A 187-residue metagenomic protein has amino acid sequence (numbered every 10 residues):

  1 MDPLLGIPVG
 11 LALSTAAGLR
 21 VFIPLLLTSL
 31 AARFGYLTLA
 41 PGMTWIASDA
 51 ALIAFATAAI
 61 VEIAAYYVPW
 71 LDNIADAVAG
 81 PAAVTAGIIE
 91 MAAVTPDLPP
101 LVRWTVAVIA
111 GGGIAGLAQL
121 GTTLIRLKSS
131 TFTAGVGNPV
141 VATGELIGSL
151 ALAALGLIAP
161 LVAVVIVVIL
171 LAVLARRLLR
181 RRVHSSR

Functional and structural regions predicted by a protein language model:
M1-L5, A31-D49, E90-V106, G156-A163: Helix-coil boundary and interhelical linker segments in multi-pass alpha-helical membrane proteins
A17-V21, T44-A56, A79-P81: Helical membrane-embedded segments and adjacent short helical loop/helix-boundary regions of multi-pass membrane
A31-A32, L120-P139: Juxtamembrane helix-loop transition segments at the membrane interface in multi-pass membrane proteins
I60-N73, G121-S130: C-terminal ends of transmembrane helices
D72-T85, W104-V106, T133, P139: Cytoplasmic-side transmembrane-helix entry/capping segments in multi-pass membrane proteins
G80-A92, G137-L150: Small-residue-rich segments of transmembrane alpha-helices in multi-pass membrane proteins, especially helix faces
T85-P96, W104-L124, I147: Mid-bilayer segments of alpha-helical transmembrane spans in multi-pass integral membrane proteins that mediate
A175-R187: Membrane-interface capping segments at transmembrane-helix boundaries
